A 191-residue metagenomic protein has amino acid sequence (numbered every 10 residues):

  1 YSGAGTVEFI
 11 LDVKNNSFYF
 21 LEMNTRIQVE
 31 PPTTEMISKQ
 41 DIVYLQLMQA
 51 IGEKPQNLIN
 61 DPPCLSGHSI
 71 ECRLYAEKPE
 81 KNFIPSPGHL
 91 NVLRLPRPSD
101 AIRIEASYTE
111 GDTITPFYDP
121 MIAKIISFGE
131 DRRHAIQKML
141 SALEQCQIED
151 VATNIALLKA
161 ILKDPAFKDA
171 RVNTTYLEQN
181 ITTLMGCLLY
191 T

Functional and structural regions predicted by a protein language model:
Y1-L189: ATP-dependent carboxylate activation and anion-phosphoryl transfer catalytic cores that bind Mg-ATP to form
